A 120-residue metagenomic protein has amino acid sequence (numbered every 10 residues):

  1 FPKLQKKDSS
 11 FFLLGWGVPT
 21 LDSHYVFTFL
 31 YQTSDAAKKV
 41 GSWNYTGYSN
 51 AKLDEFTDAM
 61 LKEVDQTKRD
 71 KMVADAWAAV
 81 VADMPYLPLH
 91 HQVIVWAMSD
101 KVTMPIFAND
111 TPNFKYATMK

Functional and structural regions predicted by a protein language model:
F1-A36, M72-V73: Periplasmic binding protein-like
K3, D22-V26, K52-A59, K68-D75 (+1 more regions): Extracytoplasmic/secreted proteins, especially bacterial periplasmic and envelope-associated proteins
K3-K7, T28-D58, K62, H91-K120: Short, solvent-exposed loop/beta-turn-alpha elements that line the ligand-binding surface or hinge of extracytoplasmic
F12-W16, E63-D100: Bilobed periplasmic-binding protein-like "clamshell/Venus-flytrap" ligand-binding domains
